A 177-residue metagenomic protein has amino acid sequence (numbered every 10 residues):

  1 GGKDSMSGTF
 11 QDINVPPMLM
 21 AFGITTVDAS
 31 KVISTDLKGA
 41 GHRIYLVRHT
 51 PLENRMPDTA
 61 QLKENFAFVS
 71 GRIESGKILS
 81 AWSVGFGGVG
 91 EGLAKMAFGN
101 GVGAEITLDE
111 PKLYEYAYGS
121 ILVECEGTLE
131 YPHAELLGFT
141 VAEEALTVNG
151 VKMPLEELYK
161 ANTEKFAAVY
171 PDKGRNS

Functional and structural regions predicted by a protein language model:
G1-E115, G127-S177: Intein/HINT protein-splicing elements and their conserved insertion hotspots or analogous self-processing inserts
A117-G119: A structural-propensity feature for long, helix-poor, extended segments
L122-E126: Short hydrophobic/aromatic beta-strand micro-patches that form the beta-sheet surface supporting nucleotide- or nucleic
